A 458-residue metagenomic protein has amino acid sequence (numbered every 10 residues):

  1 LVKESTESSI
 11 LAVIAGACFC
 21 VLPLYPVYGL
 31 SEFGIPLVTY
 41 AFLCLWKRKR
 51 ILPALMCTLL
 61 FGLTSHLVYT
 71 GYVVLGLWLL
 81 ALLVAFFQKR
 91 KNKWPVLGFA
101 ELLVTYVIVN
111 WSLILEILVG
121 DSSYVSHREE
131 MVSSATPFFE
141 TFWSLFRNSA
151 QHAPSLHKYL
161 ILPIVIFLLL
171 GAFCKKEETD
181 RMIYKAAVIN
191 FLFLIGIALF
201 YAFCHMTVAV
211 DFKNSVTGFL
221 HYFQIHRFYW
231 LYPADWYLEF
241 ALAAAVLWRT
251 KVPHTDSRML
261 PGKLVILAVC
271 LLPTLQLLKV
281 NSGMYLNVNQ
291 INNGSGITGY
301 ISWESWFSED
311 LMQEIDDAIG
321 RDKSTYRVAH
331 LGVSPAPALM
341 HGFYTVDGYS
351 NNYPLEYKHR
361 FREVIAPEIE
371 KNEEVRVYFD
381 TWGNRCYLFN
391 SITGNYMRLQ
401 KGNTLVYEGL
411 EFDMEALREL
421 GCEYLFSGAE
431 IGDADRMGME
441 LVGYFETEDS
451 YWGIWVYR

Functional and structural regions predicted by a protein language model:
V2-C20: Transmembrane-helix signature of polytopic, membrane-embedded enzymes that assemble or transfer cell-envelope glycans
A15-F33: Aromatic- and kink-enriched transmembrane "portal" helix at the membrane-lumen/periplasm boundary that abuts
L30, G62-Q224, F228: Transmembrane catalytic cores of multi-pass membrane glycosyltransferases and polysaccharide-assembly enzymes
L30-V38, L75, F228-E239: Membrane-embedded alpha-helical segments of multi-pass membrane proteins, especially the transmembrane helices
V38-A54: Membrane-interface transmembrane helices that cradle and orient dolichyl/undecaprenyl
S215-T250: Hydrophobic/aromatic-rich transmembrane helices and adjacent perimembrane loops
A244-Y285: Signature aromatic-anchored transmembrane alpha helix within multi-pass, membrane-resident enzymes that catalyze glycan
N281-R458: Extracytoplasmic
